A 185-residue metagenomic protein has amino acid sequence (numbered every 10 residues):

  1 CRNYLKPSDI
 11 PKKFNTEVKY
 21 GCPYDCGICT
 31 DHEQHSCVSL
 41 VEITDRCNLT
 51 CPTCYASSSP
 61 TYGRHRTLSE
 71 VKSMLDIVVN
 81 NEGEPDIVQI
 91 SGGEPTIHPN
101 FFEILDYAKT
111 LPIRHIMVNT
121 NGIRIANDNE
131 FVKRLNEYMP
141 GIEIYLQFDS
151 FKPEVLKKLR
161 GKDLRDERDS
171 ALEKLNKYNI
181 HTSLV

Functional and structural regions predicted by a protein language model:
C1-L5, K177-N179: C-terminal accessory region of radical SAM enzymes
Y4-I142: Conserved alpha-helical substructure of the radical SAM core
N48-C51, P153, R165: Internal amphipathic alpha-helical segments of the cytochrome P450 catalytic fold
E70-S73, V155, L164-E167: An acidic, carboxylate-rich microenvironment
E82-Q89, H115-M117, P140-F148, D166-V185: Conserved C-terminal portion of the radical SAM core fold that forms the substrate/S-adenosylmethionine-binding
P95-I97, G122-A126, I142-K162, T182: Conserved radical SAM core fold
K109, K157, N176: Short polybasic/polar patches that bind polyanions
